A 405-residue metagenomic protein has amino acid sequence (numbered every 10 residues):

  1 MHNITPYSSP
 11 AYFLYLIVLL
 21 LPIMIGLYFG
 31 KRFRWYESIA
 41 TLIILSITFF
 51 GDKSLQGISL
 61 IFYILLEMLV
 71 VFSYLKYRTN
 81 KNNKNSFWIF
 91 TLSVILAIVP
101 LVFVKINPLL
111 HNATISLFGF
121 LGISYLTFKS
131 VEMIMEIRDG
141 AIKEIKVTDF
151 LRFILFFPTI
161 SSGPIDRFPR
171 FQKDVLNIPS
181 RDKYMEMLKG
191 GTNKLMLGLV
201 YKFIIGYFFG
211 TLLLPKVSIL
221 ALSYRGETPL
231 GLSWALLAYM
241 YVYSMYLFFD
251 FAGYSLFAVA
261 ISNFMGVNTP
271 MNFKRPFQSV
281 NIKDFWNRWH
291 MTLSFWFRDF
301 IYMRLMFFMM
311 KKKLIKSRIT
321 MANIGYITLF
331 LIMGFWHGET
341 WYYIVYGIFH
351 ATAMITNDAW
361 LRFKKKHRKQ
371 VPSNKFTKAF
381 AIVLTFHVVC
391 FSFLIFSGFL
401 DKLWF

Functional and structural regions predicted by a protein language model:
M1-F405: Membrane-embedded transmembrane alpha-helical bundles that form the catalytic cores of multi-pass lipid-modifying
